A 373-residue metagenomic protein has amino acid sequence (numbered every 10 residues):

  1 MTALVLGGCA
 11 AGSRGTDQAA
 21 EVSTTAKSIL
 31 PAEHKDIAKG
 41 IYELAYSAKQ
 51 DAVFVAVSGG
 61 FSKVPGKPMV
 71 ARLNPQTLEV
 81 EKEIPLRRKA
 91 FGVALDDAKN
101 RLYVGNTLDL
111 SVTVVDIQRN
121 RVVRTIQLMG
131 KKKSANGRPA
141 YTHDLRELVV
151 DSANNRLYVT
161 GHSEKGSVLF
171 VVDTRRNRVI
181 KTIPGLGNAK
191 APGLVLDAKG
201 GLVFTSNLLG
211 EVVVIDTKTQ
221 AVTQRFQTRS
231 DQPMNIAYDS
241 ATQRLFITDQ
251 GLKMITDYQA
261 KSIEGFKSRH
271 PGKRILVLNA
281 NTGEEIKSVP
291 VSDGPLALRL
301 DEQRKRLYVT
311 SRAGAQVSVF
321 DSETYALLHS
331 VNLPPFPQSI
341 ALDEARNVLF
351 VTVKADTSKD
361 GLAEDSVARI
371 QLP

Functional and structural regions predicted by a protein language model:
M1-A10: Gram-negative bacterial Sec-dependent N-terminal signal peptides
C9-P373: Predominantly soluble domains enriched in secretory-pathway, periplasmic, or organellar proteins
